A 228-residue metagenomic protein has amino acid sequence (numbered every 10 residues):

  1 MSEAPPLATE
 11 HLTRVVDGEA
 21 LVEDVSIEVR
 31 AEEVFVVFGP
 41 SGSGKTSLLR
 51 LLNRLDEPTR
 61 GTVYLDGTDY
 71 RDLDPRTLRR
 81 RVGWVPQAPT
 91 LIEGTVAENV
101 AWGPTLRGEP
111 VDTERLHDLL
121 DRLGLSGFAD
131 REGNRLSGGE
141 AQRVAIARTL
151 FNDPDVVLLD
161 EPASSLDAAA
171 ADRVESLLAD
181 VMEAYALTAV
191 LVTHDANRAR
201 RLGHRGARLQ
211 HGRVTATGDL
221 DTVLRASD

Functional and structural regions predicted by a protein language model:
N53: Helix-to-loop junction immediately C-terminal to a conserved catalytic motif
D69-G83, L106: ABC ATPase NBD coupling module
V111-F128, A179: Conserved ABC ATPase "signature" region
E132-L136, E140: Conserved ABC ATPase signature
D153: Conserved catalytic motifs of ABC-family nucleotide-binding domains
V157-E161: Catalytic Walker B motif of ABC-type/P-loop ATPase nucleotide-binding domains
A168-A170: Helix N-cap at the start of a conserved alpha-helix in ABC-type nucleotide-binding domains
